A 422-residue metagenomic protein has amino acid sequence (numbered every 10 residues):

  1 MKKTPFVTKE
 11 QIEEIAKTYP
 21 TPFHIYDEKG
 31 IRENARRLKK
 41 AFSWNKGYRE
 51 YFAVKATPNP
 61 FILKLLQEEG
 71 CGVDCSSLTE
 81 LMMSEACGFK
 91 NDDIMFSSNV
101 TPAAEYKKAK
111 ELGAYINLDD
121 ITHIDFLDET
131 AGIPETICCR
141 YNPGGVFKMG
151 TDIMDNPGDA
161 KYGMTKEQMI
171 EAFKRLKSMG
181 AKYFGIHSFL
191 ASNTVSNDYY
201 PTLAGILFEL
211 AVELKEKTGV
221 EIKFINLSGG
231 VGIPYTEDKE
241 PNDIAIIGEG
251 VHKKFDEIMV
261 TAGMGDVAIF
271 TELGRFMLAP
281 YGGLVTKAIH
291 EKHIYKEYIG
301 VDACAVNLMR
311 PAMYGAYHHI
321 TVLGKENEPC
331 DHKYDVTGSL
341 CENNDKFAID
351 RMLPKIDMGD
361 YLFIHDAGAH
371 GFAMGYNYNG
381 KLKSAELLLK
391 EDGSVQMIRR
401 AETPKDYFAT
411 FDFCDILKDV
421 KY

Functional and structural regions predicted by a protein language model:
M1-E135, I170, K174-K182, E216 (+2 more regions): A charged N-terminal "starter" segment
I31, K55, S77, A109 (+6 more regions): Conserved, mostly hydrophobic/aromatic
L63, E85-A86, Y106-K108, L127-T130 (+6 more regions): Short acidic, glycine/serine/threonine-rich loops at helix termini
T130, E135, L214, V220-K223 (+3 more regions): Acidic/histidine-enriched ion/cofactor-binding microenvironments in catalytic or ligand-binding pockets
G132-V146: Glycine-rich, aromatic-flanked loop segments that form ligand/cofactor-binding clefts across common enzyme folds
P143-H290: Active-site loop/helix belt of alpha/beta enzymes
V260, M264-Y422: Charged (often Lys/Glu-rich) extended helix/loop segments that serve as interaction or gating elements
